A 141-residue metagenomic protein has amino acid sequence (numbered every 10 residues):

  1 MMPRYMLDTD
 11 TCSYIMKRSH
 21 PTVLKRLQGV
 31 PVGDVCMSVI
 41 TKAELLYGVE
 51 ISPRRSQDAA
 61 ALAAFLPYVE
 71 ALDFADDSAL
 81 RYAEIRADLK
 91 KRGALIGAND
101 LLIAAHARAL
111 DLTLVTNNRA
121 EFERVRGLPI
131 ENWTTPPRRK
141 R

Functional and structural regions predicted by a protein language model:
M1-M37, Y47-A64, K91, P137-R141: Short, well-structured N-terminal submotif of metal-dependent ribonuclease cores
P3, E70-V115, R141: Active-site neighborhoods of divalent-metal-dependent phosphate/nucleic-acid chemistry enzymes
D8-T9, V23, L45, Y82 (+2 more regions): Generic structural signal for small/hydrophobic residues in well-ordered secondary structure, especially within
N117-E121: C-terminal structural segments of small proteins and small subunits
G127-P136: Short beta-strand->loop
